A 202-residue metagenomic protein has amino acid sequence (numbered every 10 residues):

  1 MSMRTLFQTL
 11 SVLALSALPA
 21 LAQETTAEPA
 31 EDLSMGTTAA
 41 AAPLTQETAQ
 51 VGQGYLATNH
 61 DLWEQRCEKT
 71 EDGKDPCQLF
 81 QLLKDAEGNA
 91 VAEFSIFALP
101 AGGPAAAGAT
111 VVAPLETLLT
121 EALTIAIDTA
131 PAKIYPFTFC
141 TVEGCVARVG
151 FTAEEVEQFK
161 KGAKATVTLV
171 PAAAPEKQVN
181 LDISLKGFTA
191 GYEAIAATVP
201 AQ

Functional and structural regions predicted by a protein language model:
M1-E24: Sec-dependent N-terminal signal peptides
Q23-Q202: A generic "folded-domain core" signal
